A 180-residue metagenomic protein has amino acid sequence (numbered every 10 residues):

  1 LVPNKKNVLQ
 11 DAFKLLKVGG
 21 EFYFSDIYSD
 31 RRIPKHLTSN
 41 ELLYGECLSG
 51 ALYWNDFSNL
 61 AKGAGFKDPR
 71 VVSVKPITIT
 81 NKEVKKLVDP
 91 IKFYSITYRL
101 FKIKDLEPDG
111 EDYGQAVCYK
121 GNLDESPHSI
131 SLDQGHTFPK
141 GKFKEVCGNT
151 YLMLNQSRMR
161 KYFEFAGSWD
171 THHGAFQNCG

Functional and structural regions predicted by a protein language model:
V2-N4: Short N-terminal helix/helix-N-cap motif within the alpha/beta-hydrolase-1
K6-E21: A short glycine-rich, Lys/Arg-flanked "PGG" loop and its adjoining helix->strand segment in the class I
N7-V8, L37-S39, V84-K86: Short, glycine/charged-enriched secondary-structure capping and boundary segments
F22, I27-R32, S73-T78: Short "lid" loop at the C-terminus of a central beta-strand within the Rossmann-like core of SAM-dependent
I27-L48: Short, glycine-/aromatic-enriched active-site segment of Class I SAM-dependent methyltransferases
S49-V71: Short alpha-helix
A64-G180: C-terminal lobe and adjacent flexible extensions of AdoMet/dcAdoMet transferase-like proteins
